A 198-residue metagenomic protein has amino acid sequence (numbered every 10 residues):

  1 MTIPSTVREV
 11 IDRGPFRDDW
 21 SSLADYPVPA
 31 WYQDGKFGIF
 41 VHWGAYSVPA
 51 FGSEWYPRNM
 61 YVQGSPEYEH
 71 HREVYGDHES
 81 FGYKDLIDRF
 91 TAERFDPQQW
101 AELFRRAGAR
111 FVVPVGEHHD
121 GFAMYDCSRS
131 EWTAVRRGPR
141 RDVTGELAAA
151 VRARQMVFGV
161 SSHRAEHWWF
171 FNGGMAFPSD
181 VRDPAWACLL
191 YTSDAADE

Functional and structural regions predicted by a protein language model:
T2-F122: N-terminal structural segment of carbohydrate-active enzymes
P27-V28, Y32, H71, R140-D142 (+2 more regions): Catalytic-domain carbohydrate-binding cleft regions of carbohydrate-active enzymes
E79-D96, D126-D142, V181-L190: The substrate-binding groove and active-site-proximal loops of carbohydrate-active enzymes, especially glycoside
W100, V143-L147: A general structural detector for well-ordered alpha-helical segments in enzyme core domains, enriched
A107-R140, F170-A176: Aromatic-lined carbohydrate-binding/catalytic grooves of carbohydrate-active enzymes
A148-R152: Surface-exposed amphipathic alpha-helices with a cationic face
V157-W169: Aromatic-lined carbohydrate-recognition surfaces of secreted/lumenal glycan-active proteins
Y191-A196: Conserved small/polar residues in nucleotide/adenosyl-binding loops
